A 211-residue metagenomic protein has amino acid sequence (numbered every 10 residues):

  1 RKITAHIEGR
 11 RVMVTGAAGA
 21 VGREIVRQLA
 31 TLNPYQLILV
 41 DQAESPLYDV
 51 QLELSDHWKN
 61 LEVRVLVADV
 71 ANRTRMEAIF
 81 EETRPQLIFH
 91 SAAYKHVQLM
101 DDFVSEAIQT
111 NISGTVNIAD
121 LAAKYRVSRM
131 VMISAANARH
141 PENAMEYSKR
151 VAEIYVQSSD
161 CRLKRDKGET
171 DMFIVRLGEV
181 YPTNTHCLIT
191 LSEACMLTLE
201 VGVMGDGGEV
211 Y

Functional and structural regions predicted by a protein language model:
R1-R84: N-terminal Rossmann/SDR dinucleotide-binding element
A30-N33, W58-L61, V97-D102, T170-I174: Gly-rich Lys/Arg/Thr-decorated short loops/hinges at beta-loop-alpha junctions or inter-strand turns that position
A71, A138, V180-P182: Conserved sequence/active-site signature of Rossmann-fold short-chain dehydrogenase/reductase
R84, H90, Y94-R150, S158 (+1 more regions): Conserved Rossmann-fold NAD(P)-dependent oxidoreductase catalytic core, especially the SDR/UDP-sugar
R129, Y155-P182, L188-S192, G208-V210: Conserved beta-loop-beta element that borders a ligand/cofactor-binding pocket
I189, L197-T198: AAA+ P-loop NTPase nucleotide-binding core of proteostasis motors
V201-Y211: Mid/C-terminal beta-alpha module of Rossmann-like enzyme folds, strongest in SDR-family dehydrogenases/epimerases
